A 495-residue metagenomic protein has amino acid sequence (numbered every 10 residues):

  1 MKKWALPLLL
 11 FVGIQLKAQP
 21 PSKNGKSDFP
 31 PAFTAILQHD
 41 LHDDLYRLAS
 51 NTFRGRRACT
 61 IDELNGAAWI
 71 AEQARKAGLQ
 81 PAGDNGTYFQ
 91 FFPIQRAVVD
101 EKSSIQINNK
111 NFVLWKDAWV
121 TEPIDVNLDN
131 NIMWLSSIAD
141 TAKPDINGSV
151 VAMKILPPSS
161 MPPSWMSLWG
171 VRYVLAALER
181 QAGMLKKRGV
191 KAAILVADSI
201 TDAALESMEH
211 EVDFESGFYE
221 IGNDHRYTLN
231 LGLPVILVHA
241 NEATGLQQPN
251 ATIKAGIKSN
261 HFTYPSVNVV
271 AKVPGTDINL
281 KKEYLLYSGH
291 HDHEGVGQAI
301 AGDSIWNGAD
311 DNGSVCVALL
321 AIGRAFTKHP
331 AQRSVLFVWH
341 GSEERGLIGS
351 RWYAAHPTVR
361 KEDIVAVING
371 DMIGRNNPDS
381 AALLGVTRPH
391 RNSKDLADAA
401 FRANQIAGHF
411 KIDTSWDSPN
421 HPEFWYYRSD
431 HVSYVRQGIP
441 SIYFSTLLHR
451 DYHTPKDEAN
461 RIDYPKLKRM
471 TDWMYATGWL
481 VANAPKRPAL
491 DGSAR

Functional and structural regions predicted by a protein language model:
P21-P30, A35-I61, A77, P81-G86 (+4 more regions): N-terminal capping segment at the start of a domain
N24-F29, K110-P144, E220-G308, R324 (+2 more regions): Soluble metallo-hydrolase cores and metallopeptidase-like ectodomains found primarily in the secretory/periplasmic
S27-A35, T52-I61, W134, S164-A176 (+7 more regions): Second-shell loop/turn segments in exported
A35-F53, A58-A82, K143, S149-L175 (+2 more regions): Catalytic-core environment of secreted peptidases
R54-P163, A399: Noncatalytic luminal/extracellular "stalk/propeptide" segments of secretory-pathway proteins
L114-R226, P274: Extracellular/luminal Protease-associated
I236, R324, K328, R333 (+1 more regions): His/Asp/Glu-rich mid-to-C-terminal helical/loop segments that flank catalytic regions of hydrolases
A331, H340-Y443: Metal-dependent peptidase/peptidase-like ectodomains
